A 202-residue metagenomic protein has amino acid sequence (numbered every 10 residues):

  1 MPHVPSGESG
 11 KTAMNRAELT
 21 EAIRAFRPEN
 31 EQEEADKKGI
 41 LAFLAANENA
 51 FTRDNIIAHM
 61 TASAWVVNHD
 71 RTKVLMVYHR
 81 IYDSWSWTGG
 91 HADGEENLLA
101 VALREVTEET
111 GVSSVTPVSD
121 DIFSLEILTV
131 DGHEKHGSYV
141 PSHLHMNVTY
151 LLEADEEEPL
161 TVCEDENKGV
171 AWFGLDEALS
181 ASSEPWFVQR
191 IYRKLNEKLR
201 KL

Functional and structural regions predicted by a protein language model:
P2-A35: Alpha-helical and coiled-coil interaction segments, frequently adjacent to or embedded within charge-biased
A25-S63: Acidic, metal-coordinating catalytic segment for phosphate/diphosphate chemistry, firing primarily on the Nudix
T52-W87: N-terminal strand-loop-strand
H79-I81, H91, E166: A short beta-strand motif that forms part of the nucleic acid-binding face of small beta-barrel RNA-binding folds
S86, A92-D93: Short, flexible micro-motifs
D93-W186: Unchanged
S183-L202: Charged phosphate-binding loop/patch that engages nucleotide di/tri-phosphates or the phosphate backbone of nucleic
